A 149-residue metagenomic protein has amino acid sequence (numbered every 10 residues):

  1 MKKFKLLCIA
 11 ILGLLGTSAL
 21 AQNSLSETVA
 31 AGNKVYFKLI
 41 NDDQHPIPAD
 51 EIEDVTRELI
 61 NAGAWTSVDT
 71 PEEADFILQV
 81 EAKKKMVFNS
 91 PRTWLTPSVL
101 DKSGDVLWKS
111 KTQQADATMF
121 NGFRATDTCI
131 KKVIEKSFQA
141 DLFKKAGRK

Functional and structural regions predicted by a protein language model:
M1-C8: Bacterial N-terminal signal peptides that target proteins for export
C8-G16: Bacterial N-terminal signal peptides
T17-A21: Sec/Tat signal peptide C-region and signal peptidase I cleavage site
Q22-V35, I52-E58, S103-K149: C-terminal/domain-edge helix-coil "capping" segments
N23, R57, N61-S67, E72-N121: Surface-exposed short loop/turn segments
L25-A74: N-terminal secretory signal peptides
